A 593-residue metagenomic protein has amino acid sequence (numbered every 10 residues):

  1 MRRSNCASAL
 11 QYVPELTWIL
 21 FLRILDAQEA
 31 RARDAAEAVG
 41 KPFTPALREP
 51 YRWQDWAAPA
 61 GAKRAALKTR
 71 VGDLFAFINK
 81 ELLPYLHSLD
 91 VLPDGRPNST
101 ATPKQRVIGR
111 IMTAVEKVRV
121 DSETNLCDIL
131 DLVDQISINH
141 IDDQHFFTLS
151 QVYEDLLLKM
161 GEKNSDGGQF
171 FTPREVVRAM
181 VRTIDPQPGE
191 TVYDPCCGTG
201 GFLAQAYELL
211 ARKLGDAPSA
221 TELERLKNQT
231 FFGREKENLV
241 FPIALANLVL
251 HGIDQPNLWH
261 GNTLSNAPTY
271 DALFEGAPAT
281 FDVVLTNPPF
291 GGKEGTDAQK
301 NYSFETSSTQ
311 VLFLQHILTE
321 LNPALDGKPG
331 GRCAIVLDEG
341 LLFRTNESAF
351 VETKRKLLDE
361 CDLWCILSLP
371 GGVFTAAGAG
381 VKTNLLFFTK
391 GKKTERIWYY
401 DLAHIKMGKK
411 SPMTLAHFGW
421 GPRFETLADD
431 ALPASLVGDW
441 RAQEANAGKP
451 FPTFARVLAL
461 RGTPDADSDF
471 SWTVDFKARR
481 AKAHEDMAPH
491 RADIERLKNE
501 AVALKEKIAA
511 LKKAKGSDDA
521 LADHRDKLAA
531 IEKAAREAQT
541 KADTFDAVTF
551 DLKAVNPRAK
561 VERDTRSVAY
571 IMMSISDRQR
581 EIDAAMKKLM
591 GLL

Functional and structural regions predicted by a protein language model:
M1-P188, W259, T263, S368-G371 (+2 more regions): Non-catalytic, mostly N-terminal accessory regions of nucleic-acid modification and defense proteins
Y12, F241, S307-F388, I575: Conserved Class I SAM-dependent methyltransferase catalytic core
K159-E162, E294-Q299: Gly-rich Lys/Arg/Thr-decorated short loops/hinges at beta-loop-alpha junctions or inter-strand turns that position
G167-T286, G291-G295, S307, V311-L312 (+4 more regions): Conserved S-adenosyl-L-methionine
P268-A272, T309-T319, I366, E425 (+3 more regions): A Trp-anchored, charged/polar loop motif used as the substrate-binding/catalytic surface of acyl/ester-handling
T280-F281, Q299, S308-Q310, K328-D338 (+8 more regions): Active-site lining segments that contact anionic ligands and/or coordinate catalytic metals
G292-K293, L342, T375, E395: Short glycine-rich, flexible loops that bind phosphorylated cofactors or substrates
D359-L363, T375-S435: C-terminal, active-site-flanking charged/polar segments
